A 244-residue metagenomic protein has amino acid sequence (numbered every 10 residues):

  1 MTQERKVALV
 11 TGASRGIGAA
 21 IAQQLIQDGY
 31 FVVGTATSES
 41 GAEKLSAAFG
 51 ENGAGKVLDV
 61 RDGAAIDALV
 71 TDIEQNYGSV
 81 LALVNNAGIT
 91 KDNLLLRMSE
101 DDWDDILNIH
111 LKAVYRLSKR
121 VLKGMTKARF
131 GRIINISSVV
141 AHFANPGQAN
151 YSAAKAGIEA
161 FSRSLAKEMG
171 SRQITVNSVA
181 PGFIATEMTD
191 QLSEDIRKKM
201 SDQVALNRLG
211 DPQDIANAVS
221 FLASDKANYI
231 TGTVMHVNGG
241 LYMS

Functional and structural regions predicted by a protein language model:
S14-R15: Conserved glycine-rich cofactor-binding loop
D28-K44: Conserved glycine-rich Rossmann-like NAD(P)H-binding loop of the short-chain dehydrogenase/reductase
L94-L95, S99-L107, T189, M200: Substrate-binding pocket helix/loop in short-chain dehydrogenase/reductase
S118, A154, S162: Active-site helix of classical SDR
K123, K167-S171, N228: Alpha-helical segment proximal to the catalytic Tyr-Lys
S138: Residue(s) in the substrate-gating loop at a strand-loop-helix junction that position the organic substrate next
G170, T175, I230-G232, N238: Short, small/polar-rich loop/turn modules that mediate ligand/substrate recognition or access, typified
